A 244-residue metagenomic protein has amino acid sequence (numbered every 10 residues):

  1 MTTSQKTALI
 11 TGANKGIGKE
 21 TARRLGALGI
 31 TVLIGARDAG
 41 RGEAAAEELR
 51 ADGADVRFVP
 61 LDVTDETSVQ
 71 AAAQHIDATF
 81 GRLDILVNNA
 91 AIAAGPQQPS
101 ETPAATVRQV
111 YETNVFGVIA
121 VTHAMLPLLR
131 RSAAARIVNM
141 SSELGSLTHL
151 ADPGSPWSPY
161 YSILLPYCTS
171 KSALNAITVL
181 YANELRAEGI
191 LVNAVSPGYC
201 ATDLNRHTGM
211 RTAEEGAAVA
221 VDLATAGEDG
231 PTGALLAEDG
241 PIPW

Functional and structural regions predicted by a protein language model:
T2-L33: Canonical Rossmann dinucleotide-binding motif of NAD(H)/NADP(H)-dependent dehydrogenases/reductases, specifically
L28-A44: Conserved glycine-rich Rossmann-like NAD(P)H-binding loop of the short-chain dehydrogenase/reductase
A39-G40, V59-A71: The beta1-alpha1 cofactor-binding region of Rossmann-like NAD(H)/NADP(H)-dependent oxidoreductases
A54-D55, H75-N88, A94-G95: A glycine-rich helix->loop->beta "capping" turn within Rossmann-like NAD(P)(H)-dependent oxidoreductase domains
V87, V121-M125, L129, I177-T178: Hydrophobic positions on the long internal alpha-helix of Rossmann-like NAD(P)-dependent oxidoreductase domains
I92, P96-Y111, R130-R186: Catalytic loop of short-chain dehydrogenase/reductase
S172-N175, A187, A194-V195, T202 (+1 more regions): C-terminal helical subdomain
